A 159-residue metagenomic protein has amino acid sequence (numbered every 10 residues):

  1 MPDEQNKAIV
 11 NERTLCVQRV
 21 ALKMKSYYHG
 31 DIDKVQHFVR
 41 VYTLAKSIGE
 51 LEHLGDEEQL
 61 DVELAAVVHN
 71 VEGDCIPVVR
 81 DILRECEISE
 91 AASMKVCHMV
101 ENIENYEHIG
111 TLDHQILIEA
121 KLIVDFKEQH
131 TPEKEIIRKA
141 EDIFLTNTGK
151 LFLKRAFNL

Functional and structural regions predicted by a protein language model:
P2-N11, S26-G55, V68, C86-I88 (+1 more regions): Divalent metal-dependent phosphate-bond-processing catalytic cores, especially two-metal-ion Mg2+/Mn2+ enzymes that act
R13, V17-A21, Y42, K46 (+3 more regions): An amphipathic alpha-helix signature
E57-C75, C97-E104, K121: His-Asp-centered metal-binding catalytic motifs of divalent-metal-dependent phosphohydrolases/nucleases
L83: Acidic, metal-binding active-site segment of PIN/NYN-like and related structure-specific nucleases
A91-C97: A short coil-to-beta-strand element that immediately follows conserved catalytic motifs
